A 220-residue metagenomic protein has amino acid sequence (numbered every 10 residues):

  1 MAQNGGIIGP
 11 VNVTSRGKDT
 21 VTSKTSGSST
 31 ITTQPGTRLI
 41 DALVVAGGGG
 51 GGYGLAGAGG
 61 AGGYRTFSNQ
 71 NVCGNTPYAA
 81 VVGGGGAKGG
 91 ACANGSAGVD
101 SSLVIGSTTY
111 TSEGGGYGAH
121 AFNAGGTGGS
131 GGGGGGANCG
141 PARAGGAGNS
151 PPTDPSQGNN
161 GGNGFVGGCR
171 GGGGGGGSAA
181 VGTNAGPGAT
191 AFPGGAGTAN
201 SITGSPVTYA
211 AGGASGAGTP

Functional and structural regions predicted by a protein language model:
A2-T30, Q34-P220: Low-complexity, glycine/proline-biased repetitive segments and flexible coils/loops
